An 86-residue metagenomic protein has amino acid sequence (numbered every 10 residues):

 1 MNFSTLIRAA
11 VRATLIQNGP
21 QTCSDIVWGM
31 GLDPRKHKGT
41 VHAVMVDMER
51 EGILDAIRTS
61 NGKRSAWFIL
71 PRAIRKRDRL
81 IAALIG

Functional and structural regions predicted by a protein language model:
M1-N2, A82-G86: Short intrinsically disordered terminal tails
N2-N18: Positively charged, polyanion-binding regions of nucleic-acid-associated proteins
A13, W28, G39, A43: DNA-binding alpha-helical recognition surfaces that contact promoter or target DNA
Q21-M30: Short acidic, hydrophobic short linear motifs in intrinsically disordered regions
P34-R50: Short amphipathic alpha-helical interaction segments
E49-T59: A short, conserved structural fragment
T59-A83: Short, cationic-aromatic polyanion-contact patches
